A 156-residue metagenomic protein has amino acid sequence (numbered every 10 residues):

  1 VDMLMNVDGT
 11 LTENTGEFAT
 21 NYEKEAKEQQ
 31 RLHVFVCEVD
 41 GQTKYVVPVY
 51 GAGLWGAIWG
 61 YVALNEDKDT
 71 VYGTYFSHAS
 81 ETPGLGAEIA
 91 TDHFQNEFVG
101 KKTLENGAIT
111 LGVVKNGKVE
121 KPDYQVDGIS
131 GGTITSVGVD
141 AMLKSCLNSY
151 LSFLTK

Functional and structural regions predicted by a protein language model:
V1-K156: Flexible, solvent-exposed loop/hinge segments and secondary-structure transition points
